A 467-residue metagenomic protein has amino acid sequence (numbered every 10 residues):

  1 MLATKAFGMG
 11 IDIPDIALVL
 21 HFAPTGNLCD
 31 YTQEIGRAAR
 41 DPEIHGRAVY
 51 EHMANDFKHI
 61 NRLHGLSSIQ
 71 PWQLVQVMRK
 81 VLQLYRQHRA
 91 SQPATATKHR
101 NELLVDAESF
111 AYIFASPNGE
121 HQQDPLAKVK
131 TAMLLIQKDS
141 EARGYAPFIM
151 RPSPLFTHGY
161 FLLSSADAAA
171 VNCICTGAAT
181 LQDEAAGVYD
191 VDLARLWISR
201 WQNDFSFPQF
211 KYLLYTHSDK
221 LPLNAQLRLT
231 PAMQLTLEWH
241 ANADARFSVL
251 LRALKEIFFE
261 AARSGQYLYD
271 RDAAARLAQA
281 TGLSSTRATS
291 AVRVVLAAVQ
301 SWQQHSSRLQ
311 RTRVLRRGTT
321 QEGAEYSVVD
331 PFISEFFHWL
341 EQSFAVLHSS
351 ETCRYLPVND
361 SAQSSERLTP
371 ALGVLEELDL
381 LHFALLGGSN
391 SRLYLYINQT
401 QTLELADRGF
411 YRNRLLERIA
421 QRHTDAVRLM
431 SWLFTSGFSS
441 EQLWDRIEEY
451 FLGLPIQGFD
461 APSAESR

Functional and structural regions predicted by a protein language model:
K5-F7, I11-R467: C-terminal helicase lobe
